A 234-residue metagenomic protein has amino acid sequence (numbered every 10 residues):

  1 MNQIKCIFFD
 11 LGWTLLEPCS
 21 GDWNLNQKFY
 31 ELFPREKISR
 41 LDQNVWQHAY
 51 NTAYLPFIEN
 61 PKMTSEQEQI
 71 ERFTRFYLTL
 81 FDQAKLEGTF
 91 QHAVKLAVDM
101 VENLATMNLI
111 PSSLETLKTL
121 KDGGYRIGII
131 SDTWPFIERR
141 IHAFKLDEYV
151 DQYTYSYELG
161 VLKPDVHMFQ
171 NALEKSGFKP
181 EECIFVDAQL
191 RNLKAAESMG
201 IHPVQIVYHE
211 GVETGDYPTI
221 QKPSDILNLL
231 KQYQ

Functional and structural regions predicted by a protein language model:
M1-I7, E17, Q91, L114 (+3 more regions): Asp-based, Mg2+/Mn2+-dependent phosphohydrolase catalytic module
N2-P111: N-terminal helical cap/lid subdomain that shapes the substrate entry/recognition surface in HAD-like hydrolases
C19, Y125-R126: Short, compositionally biased strand/turn segments that nucleate or flank brief secondary-structure elements
L32, E36, T116-Y125: A short, Lys/Arg-enriched amphipathic alpha-helix followed by its capping loop at the start of a domain
S65, L104-A105, R126, Y157 (+1 more regions): A generic structural signal for short
D82, G123-Y125, I201, G215-D216: Short glycine/proline-enriched coil/turn segments at helix->beta-strand junctions
